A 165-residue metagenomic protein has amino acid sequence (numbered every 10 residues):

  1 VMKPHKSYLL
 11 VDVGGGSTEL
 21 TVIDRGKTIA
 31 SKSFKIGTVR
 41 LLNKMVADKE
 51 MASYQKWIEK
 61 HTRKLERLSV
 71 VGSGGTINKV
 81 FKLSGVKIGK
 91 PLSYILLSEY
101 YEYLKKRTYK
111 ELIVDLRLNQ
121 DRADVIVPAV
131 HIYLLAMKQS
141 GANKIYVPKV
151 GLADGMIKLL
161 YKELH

Functional and structural regions predicted by a protein language model:
M2-S7, T21-H165: Helical "lid/coupling" subdomains associated with nucleotide-phosphate turnover
Y8-D12: Short glycine-aspartate micro-motif
V13, S17: Active-site-adjacent helix-turn-beta-strand microarchitecture at beta-sheet edges that either contains or buttresses
